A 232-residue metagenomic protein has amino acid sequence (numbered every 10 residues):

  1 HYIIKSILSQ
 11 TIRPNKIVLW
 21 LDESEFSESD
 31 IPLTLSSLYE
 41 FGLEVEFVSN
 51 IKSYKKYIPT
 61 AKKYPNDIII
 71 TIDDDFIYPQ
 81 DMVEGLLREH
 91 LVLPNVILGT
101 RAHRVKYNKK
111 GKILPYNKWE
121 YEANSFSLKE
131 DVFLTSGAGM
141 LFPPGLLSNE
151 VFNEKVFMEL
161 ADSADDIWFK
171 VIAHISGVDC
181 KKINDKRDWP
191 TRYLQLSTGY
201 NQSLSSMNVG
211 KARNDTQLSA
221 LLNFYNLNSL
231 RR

Functional and structural regions predicted by a protein language model:
Y2-N15, E23, S37: Short, acidic, metal-binding catalytic loop of nucleotide-sugar glycosyltransferases
I4-K5, I31-P32, N66, Q80-L91: Short alpha-helix within the catalytic core of nucleotide-sugar-dependent glycosyltransferases
N15-K16, I68, D179: Residues at the starts of beta-strands that form the adenosine-phosphate
W20-D67: Active-site-proximal specificity loops/subdomain of glycosyltransferases
T60, I77-K155: Conserved catalytic core of nucleotide-sugar-dependent glycosyltransferases
N66-I77: Short beta-strand-to-loop acidic/aromatic patch adjacent to the donor-nucleotide binding site
V156-R232: C-terminal catalytic/acceptor-binding lobe
